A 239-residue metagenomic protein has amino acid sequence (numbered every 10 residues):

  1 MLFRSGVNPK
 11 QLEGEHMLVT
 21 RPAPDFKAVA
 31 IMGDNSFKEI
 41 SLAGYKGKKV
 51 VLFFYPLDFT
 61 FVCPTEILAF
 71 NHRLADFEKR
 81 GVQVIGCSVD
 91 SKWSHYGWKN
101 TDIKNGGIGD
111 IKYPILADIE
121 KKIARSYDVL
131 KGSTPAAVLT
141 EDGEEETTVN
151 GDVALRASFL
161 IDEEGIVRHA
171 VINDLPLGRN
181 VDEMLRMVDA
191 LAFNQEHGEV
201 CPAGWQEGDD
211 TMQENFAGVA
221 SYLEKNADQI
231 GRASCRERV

Functional and structural regions predicted by a protein language model:
F3-R238: Chalcogenol-based redox active-site neighborhoods
